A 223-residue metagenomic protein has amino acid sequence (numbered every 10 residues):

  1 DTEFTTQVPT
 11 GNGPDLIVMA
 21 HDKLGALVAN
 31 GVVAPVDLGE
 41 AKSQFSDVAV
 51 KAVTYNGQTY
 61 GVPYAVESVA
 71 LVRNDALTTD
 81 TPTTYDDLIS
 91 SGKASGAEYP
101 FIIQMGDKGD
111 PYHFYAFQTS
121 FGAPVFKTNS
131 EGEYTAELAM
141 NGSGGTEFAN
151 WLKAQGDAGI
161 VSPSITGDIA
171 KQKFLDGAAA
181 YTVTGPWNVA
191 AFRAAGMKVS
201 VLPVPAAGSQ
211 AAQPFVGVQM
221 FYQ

Functional and structural regions predicted by a protein language model:
D1-G25, G39-K42, K171-Q172: Early extracytoplasmic/lumenal segment of secretory-pathway proteins
D15-V18, A180-G185, S200: Paired acidic/hydrophobic, glycine-rich loop segments that form the ligand-binding mouth/hinge of periplasmic-binding
M19-K23, G167, V183-V189, Q219: Beta->alpha turn/N-cap motifs
H21-V69, D80, Y85-I89, H113 (+1 more regions): Hinge/lid segment of periplasmic solute-binding proteins
L24-L27, P186-K198: A ligand-binding cleft/hinge motif common to bilobed small-molecule-binding domains
Y60-Y64, V69, I89-E137, G144 (+1 more regions): Extracytoplasmic/periplasmic solute-binding protein
E133-S164: Glycine-centered hinge/linker elements that transmit conformational signals in sensory and ligand-binding systems
R193-Q223: Extracytoplasmic/periplasmic substrate-recognition and gating elements
